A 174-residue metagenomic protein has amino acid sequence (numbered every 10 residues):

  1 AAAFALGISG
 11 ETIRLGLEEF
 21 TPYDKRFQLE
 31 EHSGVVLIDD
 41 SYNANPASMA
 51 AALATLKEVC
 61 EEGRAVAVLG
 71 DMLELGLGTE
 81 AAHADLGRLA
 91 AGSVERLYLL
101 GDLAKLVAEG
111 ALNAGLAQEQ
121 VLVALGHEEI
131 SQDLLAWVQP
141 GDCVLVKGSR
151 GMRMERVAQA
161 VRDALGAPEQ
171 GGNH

Functional and structural regions predicted by a protein language model:
A1-H174: ATP-dependent carboxylate-amine ligase
